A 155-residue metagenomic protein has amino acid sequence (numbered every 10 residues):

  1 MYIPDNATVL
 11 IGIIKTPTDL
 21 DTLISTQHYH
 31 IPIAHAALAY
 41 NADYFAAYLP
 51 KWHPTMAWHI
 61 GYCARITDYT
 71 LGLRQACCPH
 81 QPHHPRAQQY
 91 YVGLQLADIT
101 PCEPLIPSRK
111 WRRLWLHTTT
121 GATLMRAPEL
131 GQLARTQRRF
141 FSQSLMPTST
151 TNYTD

Functional and structural regions predicted by a protein language model:
Y2-D155: Structured alpha/beta reader/binder surfaces that contact nucleic acids or chromatin modification marks
